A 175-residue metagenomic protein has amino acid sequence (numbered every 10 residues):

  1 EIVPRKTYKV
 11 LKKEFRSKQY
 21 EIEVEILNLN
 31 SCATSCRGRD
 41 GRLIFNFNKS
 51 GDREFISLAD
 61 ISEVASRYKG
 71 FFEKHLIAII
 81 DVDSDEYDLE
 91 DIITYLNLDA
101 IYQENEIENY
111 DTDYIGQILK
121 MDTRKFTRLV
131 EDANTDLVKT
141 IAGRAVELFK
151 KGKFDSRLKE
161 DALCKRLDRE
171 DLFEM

Functional and structural regions predicted by a protein language model:
I2-I101: Compact, well-ordered interaction domains used in eukaryotic information-processing assemblies
A100-M175: Charge/polar-rich, low-complexity and marginally structured segments
